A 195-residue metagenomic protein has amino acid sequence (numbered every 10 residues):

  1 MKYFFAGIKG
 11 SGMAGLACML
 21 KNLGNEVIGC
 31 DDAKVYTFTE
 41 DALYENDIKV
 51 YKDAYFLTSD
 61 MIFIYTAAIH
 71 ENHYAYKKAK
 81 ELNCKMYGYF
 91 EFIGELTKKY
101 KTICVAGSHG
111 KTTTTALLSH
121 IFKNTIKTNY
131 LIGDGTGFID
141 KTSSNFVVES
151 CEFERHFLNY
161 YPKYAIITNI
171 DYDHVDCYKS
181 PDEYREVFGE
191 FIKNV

Functional and structural regions predicted by a protein language model:
M1-G88, F92, E186: N-terminal leader/targeting and accessory segments in enzymes
M19-L23, K52, T58, E71-V195: Phosphate-binding loop of NTP-binding sites
